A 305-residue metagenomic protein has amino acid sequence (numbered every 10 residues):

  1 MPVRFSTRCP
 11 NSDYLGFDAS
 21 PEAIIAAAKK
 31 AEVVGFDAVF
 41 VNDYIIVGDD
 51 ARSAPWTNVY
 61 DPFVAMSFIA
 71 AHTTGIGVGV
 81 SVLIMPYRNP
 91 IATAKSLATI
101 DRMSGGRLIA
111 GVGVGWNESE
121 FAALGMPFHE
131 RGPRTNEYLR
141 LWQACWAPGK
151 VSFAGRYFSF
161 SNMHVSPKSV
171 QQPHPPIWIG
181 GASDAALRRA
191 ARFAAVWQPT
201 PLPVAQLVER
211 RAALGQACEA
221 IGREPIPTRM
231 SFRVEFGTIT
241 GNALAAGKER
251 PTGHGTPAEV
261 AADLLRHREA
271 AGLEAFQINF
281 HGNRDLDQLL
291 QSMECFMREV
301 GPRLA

Functional and structural regions predicted by a protein language model:
M1-H72, Q172-P175, N283-C295, E299: N-terminal beta1-alpha1-beta2 module of alpha/beta enzyme domains
V3, D49-S53, V80, N89-F193 (+2 more regions): Internal, glycine-rich beta/alpha segment that forms the wall or movable "lid" of small-molecule/cofactor binding
F5-C9, V39-V41, V78-V80, L108-V112 (+4 more regions): Hydrophobic faces of well-ordered beta-strands that scaffold small-molecule active sites in alpha/beta enzyme cores
C9, E32, H129-Q171, T200-A305: An alpha-helical appendage that flanks or caps ligand/catalytic pockets
C9-E22, S81-I91, Q171-A182, A245-E259: Active-site mouth loops of central-metabolism enzymes
D18-A31, S96, I179-R189, G253-E269: Short, acidic/polar
I25-N42, R192, V196, R266-F276: Catalytic domains of carbohydrate-active enzymes, especially glycoside hydrolases
A31, G35, D43, I69 (+9 more regions): Conserved, mostly hydrophobic/aromatic
